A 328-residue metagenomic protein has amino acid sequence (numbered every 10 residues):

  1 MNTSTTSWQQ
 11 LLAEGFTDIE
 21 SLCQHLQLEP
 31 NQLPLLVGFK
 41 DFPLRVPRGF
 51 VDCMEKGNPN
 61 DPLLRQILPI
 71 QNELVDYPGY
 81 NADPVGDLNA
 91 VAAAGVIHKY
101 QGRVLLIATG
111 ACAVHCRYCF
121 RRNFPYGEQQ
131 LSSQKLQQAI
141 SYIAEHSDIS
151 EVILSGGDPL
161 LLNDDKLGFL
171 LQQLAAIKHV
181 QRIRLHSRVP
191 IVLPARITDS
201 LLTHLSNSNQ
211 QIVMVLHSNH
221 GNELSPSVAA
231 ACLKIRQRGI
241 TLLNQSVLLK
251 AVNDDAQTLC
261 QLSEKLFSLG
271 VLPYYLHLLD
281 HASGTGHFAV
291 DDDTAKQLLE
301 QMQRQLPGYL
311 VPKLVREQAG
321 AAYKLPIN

Functional and structural regions predicted by a protein language model:
M1-H98: Flexible, acidic/Gly-rich N-terminal and inter-domain linker regions that tether and position cofactor-handling modules
P43-V46, A92-C119: N-terminal pre-triad scaffold of radical SAM enzymes
F50, C116, Y274: Conserved, mostly hydrophobic/aromatic
L106-R121, Q137, Y142-I149: A short mid-domain helix/strand-loop element embedded in enzyme catalytic domains that forms or borders the active-site
C119-L131: Iron-sulfur (Fe-S) cluster-binding segments and ferredoxin-like electron-carrier domains, especially [2Fe-2S]
Q137-E151, L160-L306: Conserved AdoMet/S-adenosylmethionine-binding subsite of the radical SAM
Q297-N328: C-terminal accessory regions of radical SAM enzymes
